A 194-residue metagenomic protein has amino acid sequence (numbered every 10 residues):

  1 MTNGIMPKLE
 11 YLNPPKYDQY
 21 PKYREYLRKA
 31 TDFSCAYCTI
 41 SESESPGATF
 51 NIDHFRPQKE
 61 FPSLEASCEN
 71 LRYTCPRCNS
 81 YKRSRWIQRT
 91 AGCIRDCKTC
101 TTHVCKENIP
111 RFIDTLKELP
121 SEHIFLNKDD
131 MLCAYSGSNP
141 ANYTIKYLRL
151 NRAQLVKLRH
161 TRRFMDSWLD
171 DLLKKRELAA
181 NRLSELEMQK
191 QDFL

Functional and structural regions predicted by a protein language model:
M1-K8, P21-Y26, E42-E44, P62-R72 (+2 more regions): Extended charged
Y11-P15: Short, flexible loop segments at the rims of nucleotide/cofactor-binding pockets, characterized by
K16, L27: Residue-level marker of regulatory loop/turn positions in helix-turn-helix DNA-binding domains and in histidine
S34, N51, T74: The −1 position to Zn-ligating cysteines in a subset of zinc-ribbon hairpins
A36-I40: Gly/Pro-rich turn-and-neighbor structural signature
G47-A48: Sequence context surrounding c-type heme c attachment/ligation sites in exported
I52-P57: Histidine-centered catalytic micro-motifs used for acid/base chemistry in nuclease and nucleotide-processing active
